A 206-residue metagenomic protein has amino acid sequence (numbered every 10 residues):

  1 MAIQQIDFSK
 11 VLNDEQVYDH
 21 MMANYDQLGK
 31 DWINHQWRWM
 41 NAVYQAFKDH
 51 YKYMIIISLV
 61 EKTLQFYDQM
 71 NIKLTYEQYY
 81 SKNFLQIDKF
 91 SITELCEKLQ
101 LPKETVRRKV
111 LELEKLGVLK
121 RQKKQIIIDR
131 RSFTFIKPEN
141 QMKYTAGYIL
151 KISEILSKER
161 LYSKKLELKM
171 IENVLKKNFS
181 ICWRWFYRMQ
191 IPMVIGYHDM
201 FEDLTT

Functional and structural regions predicted by a protein language model:
M1-Y53, S163-T205: N-terminal leader segment of winged-helix/HTH proteins
K52-D88, T206: Short helix->loop/beta-hairpin flanking segments within DNA-binding domains
N71-L74, K109-L111, Q125: "Short basic amphipathic alpha-helical interaction patches in structured regions
E77, S91, V118, K124-Y148: Short, cationic-aromatic polyanion-contact patches
K82, I87-E97, L113: A short alpha-helical element within helix-turn-helix/winged-helix DNA-binding domains across DNA-binding proteins
Q100-K115: Short amphipathic alpha-helical interaction segments
Q122-K123, F201: Short, ordered beta-strand-loop transition motifs
T134-K177, I181: Short, amphipathic alpha-helical interaction segments positioned at domain boundaries
